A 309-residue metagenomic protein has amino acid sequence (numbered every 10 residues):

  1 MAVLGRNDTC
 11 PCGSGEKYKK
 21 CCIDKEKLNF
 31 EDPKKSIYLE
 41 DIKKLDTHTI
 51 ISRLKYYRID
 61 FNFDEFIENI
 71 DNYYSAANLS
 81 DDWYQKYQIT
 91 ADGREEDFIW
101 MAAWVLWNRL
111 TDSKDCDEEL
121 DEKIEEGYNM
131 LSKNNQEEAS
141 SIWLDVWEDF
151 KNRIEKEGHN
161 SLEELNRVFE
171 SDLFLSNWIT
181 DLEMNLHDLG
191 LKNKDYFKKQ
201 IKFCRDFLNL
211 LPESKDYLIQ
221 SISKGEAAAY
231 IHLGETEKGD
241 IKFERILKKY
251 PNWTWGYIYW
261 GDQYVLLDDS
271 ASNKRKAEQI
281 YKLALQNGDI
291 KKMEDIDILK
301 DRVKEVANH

Functional and structural regions predicted by a protein language model:
M1-H48, E95-M101, W255: Acidic/negatively charged segments and metal-coordination signatures
N29-L79: Extreme N-terminal leader/anchor segments
L79-Y84, D115-S132, L144, F169-L191 (+4 more regions): Amphipathic alpha-helical repeat scaffolds of TPR domains
D92-W104, E138-L162, K192-R205, H232-G239 (+1 more regions): Helix-turn-helix repeat elements of alpha-solenoid scaffolds
G93-F98, R167-K192, G234, L266-K276 (+1 more regions): Alpha-helical linker/edge segments of TPR/alpha-solenoid repeat scaffolds and analogous pre-/post-domain helices
R109-K114, D149-L175, L189-K194, R205-I219 (+1 more regions): Flexible helix-coil transition and linker loops at the boundaries of alpha-helical arrays
V146, F207, I246, L283-A284: Canonical positions in the second alpha-helix
Q279-H309: Terminal, low-structured helical/coil segments at or just beyond the last alpha-helical repeat
